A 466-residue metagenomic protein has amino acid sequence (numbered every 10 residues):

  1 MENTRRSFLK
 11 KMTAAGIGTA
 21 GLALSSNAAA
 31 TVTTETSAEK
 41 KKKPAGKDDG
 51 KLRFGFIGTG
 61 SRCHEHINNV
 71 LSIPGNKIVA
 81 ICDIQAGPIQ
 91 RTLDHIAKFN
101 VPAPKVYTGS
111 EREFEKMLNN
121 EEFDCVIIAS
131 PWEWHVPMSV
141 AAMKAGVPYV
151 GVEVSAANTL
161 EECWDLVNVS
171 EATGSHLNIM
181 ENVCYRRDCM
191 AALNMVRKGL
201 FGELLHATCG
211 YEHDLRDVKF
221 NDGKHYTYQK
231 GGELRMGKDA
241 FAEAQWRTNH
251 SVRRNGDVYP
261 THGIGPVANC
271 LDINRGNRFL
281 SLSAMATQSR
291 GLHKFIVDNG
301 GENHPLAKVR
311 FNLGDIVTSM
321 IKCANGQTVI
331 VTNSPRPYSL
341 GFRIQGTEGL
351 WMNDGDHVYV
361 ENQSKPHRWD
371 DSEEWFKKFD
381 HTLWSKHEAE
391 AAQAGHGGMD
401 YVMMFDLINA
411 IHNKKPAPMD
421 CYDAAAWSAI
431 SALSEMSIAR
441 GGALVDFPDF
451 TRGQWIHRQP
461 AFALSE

Functional and structural regions predicted by a protein language model:
E2-V152, N158-H176: N-terminal glycine-/serine-/threonine-rich beta1-alpha1-beta2 phosphate-ribose binding loop of Rossmann-like
K11-K47, A391-H396, V402-E466: C-terminal helix-rich "cap/oligomerization" subdomain common to oxidoreductases
G58, R62-C63, T173-H176, V183-R310 (+1 more regions): Predominantly a Rossmann-like dinucleotide-binding segment in NAD(P)-dependent oxidoreductases
M138, L166, A192, L433-S434: Aromatic/hydrophobic pocket-lining residues that form π-stacking "cages" and hydrophobic walls in ligand
G146-V147, G174, G199, G326 (+1 more regions): Glycine-centered short loops/turns at secondary-structure junctions
S155-A156, E181-N182: N-terminal Rossmann-like NAD(P) cofactor-binding subdomain of oxidoreductases, focused on the glycine-rich
G231-M236, A240-A242, V258, Q288-G314 (+4 more regions): C-terminal glycine/acidic-rich active-site capping loop/insertion
T332-L340: Glycine-rich phosphate/pyrophosphate-binding beta-alpha loops
